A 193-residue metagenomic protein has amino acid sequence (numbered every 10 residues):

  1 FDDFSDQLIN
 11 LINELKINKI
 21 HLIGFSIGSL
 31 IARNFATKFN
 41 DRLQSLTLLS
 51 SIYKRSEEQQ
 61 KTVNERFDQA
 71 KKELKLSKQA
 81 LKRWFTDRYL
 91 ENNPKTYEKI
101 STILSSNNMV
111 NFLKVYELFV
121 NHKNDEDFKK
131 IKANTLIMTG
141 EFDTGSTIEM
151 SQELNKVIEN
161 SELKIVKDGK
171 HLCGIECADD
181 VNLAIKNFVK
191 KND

Functional and structural regions predicted by a protein language model:
F1-I23, L183: Active-site loop/oxyanion-hole signature of alpha/beta-hydrolase fold enzymes
G24-G28, A32: Gly/Ala-rich beta-loop-alpha elbow adjacent to hydrolase catalytic centers
R33-K38, L43-E73: Flexible "cap/lid" loop of the alpha/beta hydrolase fold
E57-K61, L74-K129: Conserved alpha/beta-hydrolase catalytic His-Asp/Glu region
I131, I137-T139, D143: Short beta-strand/loop motif that positions the catalytic acidic residue of the alpha/beta-hydrolase fold
T144-M150: Conserved alpha/beta-hydrolase "acid-adjacent" motif
Q152-S161: Active-site-adjacent alpha-helix of alpha/beta-hydrolase-fold enzymes
S161-D193: Catalytic active-site module of serine/aspartate enzymes centered on a nucleophile-bearing elbow/loop
